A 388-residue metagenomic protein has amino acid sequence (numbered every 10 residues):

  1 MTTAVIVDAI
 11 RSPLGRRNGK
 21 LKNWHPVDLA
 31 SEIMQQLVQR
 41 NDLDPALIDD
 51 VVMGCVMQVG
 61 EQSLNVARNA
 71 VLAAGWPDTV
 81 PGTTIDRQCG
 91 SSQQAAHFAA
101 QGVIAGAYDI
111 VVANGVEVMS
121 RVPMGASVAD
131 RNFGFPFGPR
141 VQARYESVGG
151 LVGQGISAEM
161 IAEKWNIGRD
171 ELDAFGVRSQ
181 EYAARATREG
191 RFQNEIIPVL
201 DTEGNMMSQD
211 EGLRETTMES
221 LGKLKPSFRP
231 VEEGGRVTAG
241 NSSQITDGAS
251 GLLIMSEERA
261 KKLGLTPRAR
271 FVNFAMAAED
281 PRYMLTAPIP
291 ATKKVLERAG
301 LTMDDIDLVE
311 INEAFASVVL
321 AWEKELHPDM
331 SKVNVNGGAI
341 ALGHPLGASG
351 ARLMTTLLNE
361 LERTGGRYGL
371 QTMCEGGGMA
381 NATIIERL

Functional and structural regions predicted by a protein language model:
M1-V56, G60-A74, P81, C89 (+6 more regions): Conserved active-site "lid/cap" helical segment
M1-W24, Q36, E219-T286, P290 (+3 more regions): Condensing-enzyme catalytic core mediating Claisen C-C bond formation in acyl metabolism
I10-S12, N23-V27, S31-E32, R40 (+2 more regions): N-terminal extracellular/periplasmic Venus flytrap/periplasmic-binding protein-like
C55-Y108, V148-Q154, E215, E219-Q244 (+3 more regions): Conserved catalytic cysteine-centered active-site region of acyl-thioester-dependent Claisen-condensing enzymes
I85-E117, A162-F192, G251-E258, E323 (+2 more regions): Active-site-proximal alpha-helical scaffold in enzymes
I110-I161: Flexible glycine-/small-residue-enriched beta->alpha junction loops that bind anionic phosphate/pyrophosphate groups
I156-E159, E195, T202, V272-A341: Active-site pocket-lining segment
